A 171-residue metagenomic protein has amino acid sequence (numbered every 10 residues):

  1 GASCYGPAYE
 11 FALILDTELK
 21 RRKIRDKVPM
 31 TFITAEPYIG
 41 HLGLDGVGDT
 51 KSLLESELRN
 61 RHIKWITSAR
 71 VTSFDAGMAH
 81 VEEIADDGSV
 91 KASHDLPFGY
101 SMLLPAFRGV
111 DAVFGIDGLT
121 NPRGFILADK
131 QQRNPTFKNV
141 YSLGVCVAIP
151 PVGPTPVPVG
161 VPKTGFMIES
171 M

Functional and structural regions predicted by a protein language model:
G1-I24: Glycine-rich dinucleotide-binding loop and its adjacent helix/turn
C4-A8, G40-G46, G153-G160: Short, flexible/disordered intra-domain loops and linkers
Y5-A12, A76-A79, N134-A148: Conserved long hydrophobic alpha-helices within structured protein cores
A8-A12, V47, K51, F125 (+1 more regions): Amphipathic alpha-helical segments in well-structured domains
T17-A128: A Rossmann-like FAD-binding core segment of flavoenzymes
P97-S170: FAD-site-proximal beta/loop scaffold in flavoenzymes
